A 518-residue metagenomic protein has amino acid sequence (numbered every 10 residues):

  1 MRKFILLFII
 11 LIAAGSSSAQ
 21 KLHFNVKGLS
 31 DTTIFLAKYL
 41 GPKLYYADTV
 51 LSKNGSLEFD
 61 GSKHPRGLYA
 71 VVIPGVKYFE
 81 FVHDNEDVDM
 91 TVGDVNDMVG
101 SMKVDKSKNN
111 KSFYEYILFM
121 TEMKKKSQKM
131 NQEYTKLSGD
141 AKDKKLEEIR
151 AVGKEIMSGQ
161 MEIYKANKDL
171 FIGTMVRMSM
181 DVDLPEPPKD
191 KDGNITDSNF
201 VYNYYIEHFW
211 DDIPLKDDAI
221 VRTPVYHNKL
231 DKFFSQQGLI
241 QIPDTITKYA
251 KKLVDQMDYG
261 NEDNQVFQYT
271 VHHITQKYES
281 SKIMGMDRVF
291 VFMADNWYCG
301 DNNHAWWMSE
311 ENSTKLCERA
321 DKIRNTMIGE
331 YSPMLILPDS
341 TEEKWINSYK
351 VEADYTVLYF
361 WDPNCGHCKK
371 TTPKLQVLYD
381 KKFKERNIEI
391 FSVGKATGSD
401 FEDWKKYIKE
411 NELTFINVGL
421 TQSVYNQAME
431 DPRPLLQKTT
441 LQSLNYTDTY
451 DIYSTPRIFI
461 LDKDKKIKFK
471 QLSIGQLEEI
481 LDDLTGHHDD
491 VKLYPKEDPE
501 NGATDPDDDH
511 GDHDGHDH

Functional and structural regions predicted by a protein language model:
M1-N25, K470, H488, H516-H518: Bacterial Sec-dependent N-terminal signal peptides
Q20-K168, M175-D212: A non-transmembrane, solvent-exposed segment enriched in polar/low-complexity residues
R66-L68, L413-I416, Y450-F459: Structural micro-motif
S179, Q427-D483: Thiol/disulfide oxidoreductase modules built on the thioredoxin-like
V271-S280, M286-L337: Long amphipathic alpha-helical scaffold segments
S309-S348, S423, I480-D482, G486-D489 (+1 more regions): N-terminal "domain-start" segment that seeds a small globular fold
W345-L375, E389-F391: Short active-site neighborhood of thiol/selenol oxidoreductases, capturing the structured segment around
K370-N411, G419-M429, Q442-N445: Structural microenvironment flanking redox-active thiols in thiol-disulfide oxidoreductases
